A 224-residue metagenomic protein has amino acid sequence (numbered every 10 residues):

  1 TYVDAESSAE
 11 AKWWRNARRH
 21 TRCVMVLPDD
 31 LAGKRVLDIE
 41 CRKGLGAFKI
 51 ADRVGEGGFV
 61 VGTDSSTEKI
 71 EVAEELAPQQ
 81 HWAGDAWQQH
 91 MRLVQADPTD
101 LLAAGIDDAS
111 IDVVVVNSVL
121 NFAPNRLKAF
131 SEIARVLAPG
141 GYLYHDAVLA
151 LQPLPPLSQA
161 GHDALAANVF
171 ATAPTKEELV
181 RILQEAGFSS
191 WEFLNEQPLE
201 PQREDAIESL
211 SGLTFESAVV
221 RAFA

Functional and structural regions predicted by a protein language model:
A11-R35, G46-K49, R53: Conserved alpha-helix/loop element of class I SAM-dependent methyltransferases that forms part of the SAM/SAH-binding
R35-K43, A47-L101: Class I SAM-dependent methyltransferase SAM/SAH-binding core
T99-V114: A short acidic, Gly/Pro-enriched loop at the edge of an enzyme's catalytic core that lines a small-molecule cofactor
D112-N125: A short SAM/SAH-binding and catalytic strip from SAM-dependent methyltransferases
L127-Y142: A short glycine-rich, Lys/Arg-flanked "PGG" loop and its adjoining helix->strand segment in the class I
L149-F170: Short, glycine-/aromatic-enriched active-site segment of Class I SAM-dependent methyltransferases
A171-G187, F193: Short alpha-helix
A186, E192-P198, R203-A224: C-terminal lobe and adjacent flexible extensions of AdoMet/dcAdoMet transferase-like proteins
